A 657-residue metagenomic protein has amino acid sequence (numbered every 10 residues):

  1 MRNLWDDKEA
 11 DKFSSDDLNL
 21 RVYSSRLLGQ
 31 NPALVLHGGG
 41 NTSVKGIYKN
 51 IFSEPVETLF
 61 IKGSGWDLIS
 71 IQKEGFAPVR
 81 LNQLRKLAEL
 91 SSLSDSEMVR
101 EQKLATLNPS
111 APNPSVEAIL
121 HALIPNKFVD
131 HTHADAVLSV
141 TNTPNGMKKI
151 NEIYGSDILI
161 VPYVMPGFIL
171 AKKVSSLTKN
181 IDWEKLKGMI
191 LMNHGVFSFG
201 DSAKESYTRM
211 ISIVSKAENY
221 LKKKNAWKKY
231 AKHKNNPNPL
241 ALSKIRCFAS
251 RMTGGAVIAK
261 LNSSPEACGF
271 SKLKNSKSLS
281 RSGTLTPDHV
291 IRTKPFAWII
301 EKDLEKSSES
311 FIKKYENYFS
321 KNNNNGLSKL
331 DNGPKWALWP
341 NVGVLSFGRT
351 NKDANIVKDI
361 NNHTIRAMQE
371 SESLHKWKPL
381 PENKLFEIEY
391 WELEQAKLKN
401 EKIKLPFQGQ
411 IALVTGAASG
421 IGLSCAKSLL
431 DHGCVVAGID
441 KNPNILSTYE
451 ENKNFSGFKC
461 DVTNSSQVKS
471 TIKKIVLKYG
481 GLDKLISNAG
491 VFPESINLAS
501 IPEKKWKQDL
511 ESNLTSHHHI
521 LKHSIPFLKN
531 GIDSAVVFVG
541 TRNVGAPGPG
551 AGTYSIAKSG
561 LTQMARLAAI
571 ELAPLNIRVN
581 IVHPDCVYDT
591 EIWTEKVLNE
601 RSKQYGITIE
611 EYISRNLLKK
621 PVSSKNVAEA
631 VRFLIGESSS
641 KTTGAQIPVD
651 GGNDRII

Functional and structural regions predicted by a protein language model:
M1-A412, S424: Glycine-rich flexible loops
P406-A437: Canonical Rossmann dinucleotide-binding motif of NAD(H)/NADP(H)-dependent dehydrogenases/reductases, specifically
F492-S495, R632, T643-I657: Short C-terminal tail/terminal secondary-structure segment of NAD(P)H-dependent dehydrogenase/reductase domains
I496-L498, P502-K507, L598: Substrate-binding pocket helix/loop in short-chain dehydrogenase/reductase
P502-H518, V537, L561: Catalytic Tyr-X3-Lys loop
P526, I570-E571, S640: Alpha-helical segment proximal to the catalytic Tyr-Lys
V537-G560, A565-P574, D585-Y588: Catalytic loop of short-chain dehydrogenase/reductase
A573, R578, T642-G644: Short, small/polar-rich loop/turn modules that mediate ligand/substrate recognition or access, typified
